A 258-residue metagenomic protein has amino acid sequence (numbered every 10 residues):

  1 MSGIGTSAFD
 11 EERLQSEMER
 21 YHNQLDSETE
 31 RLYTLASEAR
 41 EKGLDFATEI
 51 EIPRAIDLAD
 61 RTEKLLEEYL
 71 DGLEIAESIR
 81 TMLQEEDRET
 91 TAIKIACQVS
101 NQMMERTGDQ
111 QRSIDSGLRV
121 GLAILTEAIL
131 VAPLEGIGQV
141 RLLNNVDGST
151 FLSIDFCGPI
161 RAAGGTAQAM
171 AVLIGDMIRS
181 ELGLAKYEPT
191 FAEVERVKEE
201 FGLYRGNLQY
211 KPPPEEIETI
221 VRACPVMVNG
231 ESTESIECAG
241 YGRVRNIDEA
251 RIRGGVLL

Functional and structural regions predicted by a protein language model:
M1-L258: Extended, Lys/Arg-rich, non-catalytic nucleic-acid recognition/anchoring regions of very large nucleic-acid-interacting
